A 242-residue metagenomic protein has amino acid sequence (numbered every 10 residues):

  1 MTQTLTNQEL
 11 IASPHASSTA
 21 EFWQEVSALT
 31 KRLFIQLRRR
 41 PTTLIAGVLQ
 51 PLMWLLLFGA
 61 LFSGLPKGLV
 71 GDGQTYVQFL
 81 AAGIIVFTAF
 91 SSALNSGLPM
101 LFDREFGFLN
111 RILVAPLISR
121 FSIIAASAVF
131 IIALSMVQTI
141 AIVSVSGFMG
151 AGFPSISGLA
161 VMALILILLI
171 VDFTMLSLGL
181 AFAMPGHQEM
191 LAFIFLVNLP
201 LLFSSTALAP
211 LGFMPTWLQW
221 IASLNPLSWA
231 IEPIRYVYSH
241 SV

Functional and structural regions predicted by a protein language model:
T2-T4, W23-K31, A207-V242: Short hydrophobic, aromatic-rich alpha-helical segments embedded in or entering the lipid bilayer of multi-pass
Q3, E9-Q50: Aromatic- and glycine-rich beta-strand/loop motifs that create alpha-glucan
R39-P51, A125-I131, M162: Alpha-helical segments in transporter systems
P41, L61-D72: Short, hydrophobic transmembrane alpha-helix segments
P41-T42, Q78, F121, Q188 (+1 more regions): Residues that define the loop-to-transmembrane-helix transition and helix capping in multi-pass membrane transporters
M53-F58, Y76-M149, L196, L202: Hydrophobic alpha-helical transmembrane segments of multi-pass membrane transport proteins
F58-L65, A181-S228: Transmembrane helix segments
R120, I124-F195, L199: Alpha-helical transmembrane segments and their short interhelical loops
